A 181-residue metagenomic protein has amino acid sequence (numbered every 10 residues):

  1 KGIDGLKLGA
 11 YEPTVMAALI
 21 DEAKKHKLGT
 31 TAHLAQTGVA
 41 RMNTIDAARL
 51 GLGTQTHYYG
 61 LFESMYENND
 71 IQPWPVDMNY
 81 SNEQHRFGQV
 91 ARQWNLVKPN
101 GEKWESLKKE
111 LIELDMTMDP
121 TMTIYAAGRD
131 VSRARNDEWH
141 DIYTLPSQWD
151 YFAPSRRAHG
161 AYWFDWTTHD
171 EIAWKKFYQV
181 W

Functional and structural regions predicted by a protein language model:
K1-D4, G53, L61-W181: Active-site neighborhoods of metal-dependent hydrolases
G2, E22-G29, R49-Q55, D115: Glycine-enriched alpha-helix->loop->beta-strand junction motifs that scaffold or abut catalytic
G2-E12: Short acidic, glycine-rich surface-loop motifs adjacent to enzyme active sites
K7-G9, T31-A35, Q55-Y58, D119-M122: A cross-family glycoside hydrolase active-site/sugar-binding cleft signature
A10-E22, M65-V76: Active-site-adjacent beta->alpha loops and helix N-cap segments on the catalytic face of soluble alpha/beta enzymes
Y11-A17, T37-M42, L61-M65, Y125-R129: Active-site environment of divalent metal-dependent phosphoester hydrolases
A17-D21, I45, K109: Alpha-helical segments flanking ligand/cofactor-binding loops in enzyme cores
H26-L28, L34-V39, N43: Active-site mouth of glycoside hydrolases
